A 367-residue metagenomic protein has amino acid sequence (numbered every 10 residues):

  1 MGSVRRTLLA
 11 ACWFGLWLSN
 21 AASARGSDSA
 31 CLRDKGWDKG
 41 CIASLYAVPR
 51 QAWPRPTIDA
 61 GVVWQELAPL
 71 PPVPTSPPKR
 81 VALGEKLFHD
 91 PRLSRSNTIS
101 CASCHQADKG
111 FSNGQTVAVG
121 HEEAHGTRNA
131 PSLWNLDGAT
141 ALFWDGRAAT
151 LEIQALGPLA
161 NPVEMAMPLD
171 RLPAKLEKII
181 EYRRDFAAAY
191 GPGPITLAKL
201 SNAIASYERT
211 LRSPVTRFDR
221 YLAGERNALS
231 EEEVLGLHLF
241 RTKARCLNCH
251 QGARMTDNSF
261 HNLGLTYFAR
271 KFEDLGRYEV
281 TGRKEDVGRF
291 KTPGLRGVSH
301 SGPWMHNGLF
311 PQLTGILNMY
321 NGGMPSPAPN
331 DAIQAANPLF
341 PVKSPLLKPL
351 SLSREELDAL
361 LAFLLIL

Functional and structural regions predicted by a protein language model:
S3, L8, N20-L367: Periplasmic c-type cytochrome electron-transfer domains
W13-A21: Hydrophobic h-region of N-terminal signal peptides that target proteins for export in Gram-negative bacteria
